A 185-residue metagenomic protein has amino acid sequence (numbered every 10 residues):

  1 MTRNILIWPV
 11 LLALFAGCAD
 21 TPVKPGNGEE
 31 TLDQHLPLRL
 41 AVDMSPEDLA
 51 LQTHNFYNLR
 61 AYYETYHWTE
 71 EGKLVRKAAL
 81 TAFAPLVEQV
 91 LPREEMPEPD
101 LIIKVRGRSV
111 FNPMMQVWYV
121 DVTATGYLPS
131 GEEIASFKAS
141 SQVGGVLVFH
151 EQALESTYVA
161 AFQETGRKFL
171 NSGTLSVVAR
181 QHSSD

Functional and structural regions predicted by a protein language model:
M1-C18: Sec-dependent bacterial lipoprotein signal peptides
M1-T2, R93-E98, H182-D185: Extended alpha-helical regions
P9, G17, A124-G126, G166: Small side chains
C18-R76, T174-D185: A structural "domain/chain start" motif
A19-N27, L86-Q152: Surface-exposed short loop/turn segments
R60-W68, S130-A179: Short secondary-structure boundary motifs at beta->alpha junctions and helix caps
G72, R76-L80, A84, D121 (+1 more regions): Extracytoplasmic/secreted envelope proteins and their assembly/folding machinery, especially bacterial periplasmic
